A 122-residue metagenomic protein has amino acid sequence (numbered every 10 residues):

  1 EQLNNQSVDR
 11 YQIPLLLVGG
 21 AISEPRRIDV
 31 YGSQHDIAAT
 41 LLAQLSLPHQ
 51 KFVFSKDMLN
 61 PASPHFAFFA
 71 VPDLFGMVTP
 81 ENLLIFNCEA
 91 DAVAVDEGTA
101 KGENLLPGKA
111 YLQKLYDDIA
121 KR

Functional and structural regions predicted by a protein language model:
E1-R122: Solvent-exposed soluble domains appended to multi-pass membrane proteins
